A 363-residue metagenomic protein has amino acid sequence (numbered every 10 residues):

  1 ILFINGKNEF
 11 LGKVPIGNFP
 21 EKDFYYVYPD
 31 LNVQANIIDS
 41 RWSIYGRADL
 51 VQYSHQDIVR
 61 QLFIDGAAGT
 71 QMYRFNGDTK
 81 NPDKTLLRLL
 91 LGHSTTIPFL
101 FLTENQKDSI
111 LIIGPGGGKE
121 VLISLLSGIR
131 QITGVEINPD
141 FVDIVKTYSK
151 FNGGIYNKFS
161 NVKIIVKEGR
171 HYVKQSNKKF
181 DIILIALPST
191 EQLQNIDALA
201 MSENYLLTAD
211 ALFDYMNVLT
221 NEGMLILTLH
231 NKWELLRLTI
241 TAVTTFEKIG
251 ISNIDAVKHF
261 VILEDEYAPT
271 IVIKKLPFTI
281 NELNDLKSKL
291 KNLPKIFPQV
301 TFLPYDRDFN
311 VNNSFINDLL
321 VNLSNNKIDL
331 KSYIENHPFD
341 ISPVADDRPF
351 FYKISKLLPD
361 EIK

Functional and structural regions predicted by a protein language model:
I1-L111, K248-K363: Soluble small-group transferase modules, centered on the S-adenosyl donor enzyme superfamily
E9-Y28, I64-T241: The AdoMet/dcAdoMet-binding core of the Class I SAM-like
T241, T245-I249: Alpha-helical structural signal in soluble globular domains
